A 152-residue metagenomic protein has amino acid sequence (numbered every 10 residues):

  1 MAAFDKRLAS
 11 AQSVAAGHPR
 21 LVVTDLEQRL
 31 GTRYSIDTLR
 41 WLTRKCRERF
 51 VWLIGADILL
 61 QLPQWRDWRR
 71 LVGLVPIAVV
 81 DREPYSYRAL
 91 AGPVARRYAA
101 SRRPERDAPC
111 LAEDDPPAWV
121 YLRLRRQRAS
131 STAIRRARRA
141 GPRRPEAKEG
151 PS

Functional and structural regions predicted by a protein language model:
M1-S152: Nucleotidyltransferase catalytic core that binds NTPs
